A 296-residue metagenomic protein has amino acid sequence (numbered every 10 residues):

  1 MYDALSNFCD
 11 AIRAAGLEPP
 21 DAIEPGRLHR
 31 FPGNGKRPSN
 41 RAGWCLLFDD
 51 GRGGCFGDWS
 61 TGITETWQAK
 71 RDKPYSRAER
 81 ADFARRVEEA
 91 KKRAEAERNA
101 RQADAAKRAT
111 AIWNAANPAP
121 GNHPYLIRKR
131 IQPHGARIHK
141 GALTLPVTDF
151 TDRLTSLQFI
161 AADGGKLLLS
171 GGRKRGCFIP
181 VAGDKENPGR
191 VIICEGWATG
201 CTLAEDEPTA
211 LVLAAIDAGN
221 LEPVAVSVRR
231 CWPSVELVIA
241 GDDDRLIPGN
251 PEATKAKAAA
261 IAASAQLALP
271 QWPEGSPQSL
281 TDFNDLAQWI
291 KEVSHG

Functional and structural regions predicted by a protein language model:
M1-P124, D244, P251: Non-catalytic accessory segments of DNA primases and related replication-initiation nucleases
M1-S6, G189, E205-G296: TOPRIM fold recognition
C9, H123-L126, G200, K257: Short glycine-/small-residue-rich flexible loop motifs, especially phosphate/cofactor-binding loops
A14-L17, I131, A265: Short aromatic/hydrophobic-glycine micro-motifs
P20, P38, A96-L143, T148-D163 (+1 more regions): Nucleic-acid enzyme cleavage-core boundary/entry regions
L28-S39, T144-P146, P277-D285: Short, solvent-exposed polar/charged micro-motifs at secondary-structure junctions
D104, A142-P233: Phosphate-handling DNA/RNA-contact segment within nucleic-acid enzymes
